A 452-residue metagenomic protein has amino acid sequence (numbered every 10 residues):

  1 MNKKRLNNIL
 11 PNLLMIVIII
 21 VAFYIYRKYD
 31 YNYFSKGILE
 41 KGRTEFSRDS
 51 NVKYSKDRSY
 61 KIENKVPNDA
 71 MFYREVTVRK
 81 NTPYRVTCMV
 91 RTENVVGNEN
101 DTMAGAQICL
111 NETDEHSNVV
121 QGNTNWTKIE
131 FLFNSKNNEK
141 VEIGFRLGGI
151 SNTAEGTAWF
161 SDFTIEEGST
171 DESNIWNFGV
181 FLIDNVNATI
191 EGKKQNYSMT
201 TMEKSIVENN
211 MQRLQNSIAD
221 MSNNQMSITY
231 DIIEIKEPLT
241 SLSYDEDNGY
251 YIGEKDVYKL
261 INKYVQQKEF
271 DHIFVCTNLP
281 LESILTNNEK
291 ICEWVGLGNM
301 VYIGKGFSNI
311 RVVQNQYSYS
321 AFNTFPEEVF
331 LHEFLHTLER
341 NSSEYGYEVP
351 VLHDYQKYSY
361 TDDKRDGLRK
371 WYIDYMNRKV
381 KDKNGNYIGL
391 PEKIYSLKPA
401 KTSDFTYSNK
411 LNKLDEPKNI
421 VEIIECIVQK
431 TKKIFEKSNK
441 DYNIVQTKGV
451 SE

Functional and structural regions predicted by a protein language model:
N2-M15: N-terminal Sec-pathway targeting helices
V17-Y26: Hydrophobic alpha-helical membrane-insertion segments, chiefly the h-region of N-terminal signal peptides
I25-E172: Extracellular and organelle-lumenal recognition/adhesion modules and their flexible linkers in secreted
D171-F270, L279-L285, E289-I291, S318-F322: Propeptide-to-catalytic entry region of secreted or membrane-anchored zinc metalloproteases
P280-N309: Catalytic zinc-binding patch centered on the HExxH motif and its immediate surroundings that defines zinc-dependent
N309-L331: Short pre-active-site segment immediately N-terminal to the catalytic Zn-binding motif
E328-S343: Active-site recognition of the HExxH zinc-binding catalytic motif
S342-E452: Replace "(M1/M4/M9/M12/WLM)" with "(e.g., M1/M4/M8/M9/M12/M26/WLM)" and add "not limited to" to clarify scope
